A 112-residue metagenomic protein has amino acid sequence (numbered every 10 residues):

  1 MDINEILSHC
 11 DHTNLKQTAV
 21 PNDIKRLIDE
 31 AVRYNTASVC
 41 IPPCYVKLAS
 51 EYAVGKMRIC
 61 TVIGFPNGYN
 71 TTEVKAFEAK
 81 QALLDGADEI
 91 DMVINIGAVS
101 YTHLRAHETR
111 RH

Functional and structural regions predicted by a protein language model:
M1-T61, F65-T72, L84: Conserved N-terminal beta1-alpha1 strand-loop-helix module at the mouth
D11, D91, E108: Acidic active-site catalytic centers that drive phospho-/nucleotidyl reactions and related ester hydrolyses
Q17, D29, N95-G97, Y101: A ubiquitous, low-specificity "background" feature that marks scattered single residues across proteins without
I63, N67-V99: Glycine/small-residue-rich loop that forms an oxyanion/phosphate-binding "nest" at active or ligand-binding sites
T102-T109: Conserved small/polar residues in nucleotide/adenosyl-binding loops
